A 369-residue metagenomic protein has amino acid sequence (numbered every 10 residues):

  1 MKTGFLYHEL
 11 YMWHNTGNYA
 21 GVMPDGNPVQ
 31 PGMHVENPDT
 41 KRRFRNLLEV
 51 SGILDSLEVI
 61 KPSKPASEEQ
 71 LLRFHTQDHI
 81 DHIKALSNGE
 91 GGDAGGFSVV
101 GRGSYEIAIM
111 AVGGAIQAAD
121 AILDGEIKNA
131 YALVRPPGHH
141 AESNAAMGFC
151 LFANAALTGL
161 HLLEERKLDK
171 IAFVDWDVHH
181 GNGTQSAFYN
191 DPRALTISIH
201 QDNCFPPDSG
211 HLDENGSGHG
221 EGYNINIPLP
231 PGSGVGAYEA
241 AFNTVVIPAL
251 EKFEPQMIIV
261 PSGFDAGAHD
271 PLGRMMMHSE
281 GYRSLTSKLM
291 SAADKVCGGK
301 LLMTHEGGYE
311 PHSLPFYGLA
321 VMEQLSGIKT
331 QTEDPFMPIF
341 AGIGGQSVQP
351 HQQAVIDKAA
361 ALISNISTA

Functional and structural regions predicted by a protein language model:
M1-L6, Y11-M12, T16-N18, D81-A369: A general "terminal functional-core" signal
M1-Q70: N-terminal low-complexity, Ser/Thr- and acidic-residue-enriched intrinsically disordered segments
S63-N88: Charged, often glycine-rich, active-site loop that binds/positions anionic groups
